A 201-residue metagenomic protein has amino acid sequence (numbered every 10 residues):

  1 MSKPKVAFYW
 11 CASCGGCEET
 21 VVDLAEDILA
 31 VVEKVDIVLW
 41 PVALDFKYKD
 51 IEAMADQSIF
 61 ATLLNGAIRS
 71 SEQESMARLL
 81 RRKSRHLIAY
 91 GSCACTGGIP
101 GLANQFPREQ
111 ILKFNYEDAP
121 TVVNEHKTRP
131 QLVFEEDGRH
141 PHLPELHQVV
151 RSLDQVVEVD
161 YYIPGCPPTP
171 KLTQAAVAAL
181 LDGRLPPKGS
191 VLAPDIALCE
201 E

Functional and structural regions predicted by a protein language model:
M1-E201: Iron-sulfur-associated redox domains of electron-transfer enzymes in respiratory and anaerobic energy metabolism
